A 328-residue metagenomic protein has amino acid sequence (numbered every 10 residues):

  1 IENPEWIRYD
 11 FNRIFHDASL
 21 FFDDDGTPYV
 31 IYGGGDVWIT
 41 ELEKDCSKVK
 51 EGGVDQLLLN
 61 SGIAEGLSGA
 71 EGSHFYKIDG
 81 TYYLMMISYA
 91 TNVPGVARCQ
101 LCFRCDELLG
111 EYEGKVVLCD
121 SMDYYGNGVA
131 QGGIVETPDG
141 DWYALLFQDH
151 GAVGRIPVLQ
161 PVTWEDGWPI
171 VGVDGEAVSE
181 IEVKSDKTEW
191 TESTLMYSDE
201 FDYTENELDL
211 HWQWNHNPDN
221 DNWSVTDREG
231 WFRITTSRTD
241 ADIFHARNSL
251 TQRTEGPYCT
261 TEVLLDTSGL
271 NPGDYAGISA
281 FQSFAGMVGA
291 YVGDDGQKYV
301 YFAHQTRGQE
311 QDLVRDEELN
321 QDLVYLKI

Functional and structural regions predicted by a protein language model:
I1-K327: Carbohydrate-active catalytic/glycan-binding domains of CAZyme proteins, especially the secreted or lumenal ectodomains
